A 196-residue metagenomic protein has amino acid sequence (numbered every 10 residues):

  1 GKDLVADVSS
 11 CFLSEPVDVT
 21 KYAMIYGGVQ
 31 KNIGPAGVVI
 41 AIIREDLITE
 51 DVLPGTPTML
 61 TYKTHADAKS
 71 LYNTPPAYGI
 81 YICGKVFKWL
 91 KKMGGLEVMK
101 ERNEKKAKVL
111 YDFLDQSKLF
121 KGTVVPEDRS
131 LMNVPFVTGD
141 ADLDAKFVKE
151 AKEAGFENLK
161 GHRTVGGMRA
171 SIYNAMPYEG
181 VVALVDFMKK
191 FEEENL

Functional and structural regions predicted by a protein language model:
G1-T20: Catalytic PLP-binding core of fold-type I/II PLP enzymes
V5, V19-Q30, V39: Conserved active-site segment immediately N-terminal to the catalytic lysine that forms the internal aldimine
P16-T20, K31-P35, P126-E127, G161-H162: Solvent-exposed alpha-helices and their adjacent loops that cap or buttress functional pockets in soluble metabolic
V29-Y111, V125, E194-L196: Active-site C-terminal subdomain of aminotransferase-like
I43, F136-D140, I172-N174: Short beta-strand-to-loop capping motifs
L119-T123, G155-G161: A short linear hydrophobic-aromatic micro-motif
F120-A151: Conserved PLP-binding catalytic core of the aspartate aminotransferase-like
E153, H162-L196: PLP-dependent enzyme catalytic core of the Aspartate aminotransferase-like
